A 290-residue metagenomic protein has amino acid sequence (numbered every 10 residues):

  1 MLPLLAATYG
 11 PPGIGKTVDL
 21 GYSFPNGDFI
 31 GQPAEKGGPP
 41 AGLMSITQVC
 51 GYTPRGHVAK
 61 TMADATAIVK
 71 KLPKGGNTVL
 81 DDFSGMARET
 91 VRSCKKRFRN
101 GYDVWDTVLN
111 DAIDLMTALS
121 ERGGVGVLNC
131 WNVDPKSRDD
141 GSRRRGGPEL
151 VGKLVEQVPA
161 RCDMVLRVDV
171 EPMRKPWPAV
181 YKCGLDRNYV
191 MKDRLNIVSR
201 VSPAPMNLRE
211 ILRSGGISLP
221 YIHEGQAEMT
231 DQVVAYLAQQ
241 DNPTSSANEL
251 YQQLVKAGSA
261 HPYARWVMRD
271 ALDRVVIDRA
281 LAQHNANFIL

Functional and structural regions predicted by a protein language model:
M1-P3: Phosphate-binding P-loop
L5-A7, G27-F29, G56-V58, V165-R167: Conserved beta-strand scaffold positions in the cores of enzyme catalytic domains, especially in NTP/NDP-utilizing
L5-G10, I14-K16, Y22-N26, E35-Y52 (+3 more regions): Interfaces that engage single-stranded nucleic acids at replication/repair/recombination sites
A7, N77-V79, V127-L128: Structural motif
P11-G13, V125-P205: Phosphate-binding/switch region of NTP-binding enzymes
F24-N26, T53, G75, G123 (+1 more regions): Short, well-ordered alpha-helix to beta-strand connector turns
D28-Y102, D106-N110: Conserved inter-motif catalytic segment of the P-loop NTP-binding fold
D82-Q157: P-loop NTPase motor core
